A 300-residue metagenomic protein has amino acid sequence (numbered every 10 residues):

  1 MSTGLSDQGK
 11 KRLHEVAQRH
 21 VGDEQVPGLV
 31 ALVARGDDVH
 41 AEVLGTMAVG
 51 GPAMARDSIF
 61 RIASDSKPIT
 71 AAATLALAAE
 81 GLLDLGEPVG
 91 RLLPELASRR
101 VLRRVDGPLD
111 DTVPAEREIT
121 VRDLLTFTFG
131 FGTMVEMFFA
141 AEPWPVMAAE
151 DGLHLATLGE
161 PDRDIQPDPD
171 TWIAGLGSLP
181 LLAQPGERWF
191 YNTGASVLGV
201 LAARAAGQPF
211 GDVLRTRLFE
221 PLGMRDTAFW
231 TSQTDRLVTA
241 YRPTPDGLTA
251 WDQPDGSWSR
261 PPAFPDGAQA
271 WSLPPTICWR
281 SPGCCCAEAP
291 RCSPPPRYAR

Functional and structural regions predicted by a protein language model:
T3-I62, L82-D84, R99-D110, T231 (+1 more regions): Short, conserved catalytic-motif segment at the N-terminal edge
H14-A17, D37, I62-V89, A195-A203 (+2 more regions): Active-site SXXK
D23-Q25, D65-D84, V113, R117-I119 (+2 more regions): Generic detector of contiguous secondary-structure segments
V26-G28, E80, D84-G86, L176 (+2 more regions): Short secondary-structure junction motifs
L32-A34, P88, R215: Outer-envelope exported proteins of Gram-negative bacteria
G90-R99: Acidic helix-start/capping segments at beta-turn-to-alpha-helix junctions
R100-R300: Short, surface-exposed loop or secondary-structure junction motifs that flank catalytic or metal-binding residues
